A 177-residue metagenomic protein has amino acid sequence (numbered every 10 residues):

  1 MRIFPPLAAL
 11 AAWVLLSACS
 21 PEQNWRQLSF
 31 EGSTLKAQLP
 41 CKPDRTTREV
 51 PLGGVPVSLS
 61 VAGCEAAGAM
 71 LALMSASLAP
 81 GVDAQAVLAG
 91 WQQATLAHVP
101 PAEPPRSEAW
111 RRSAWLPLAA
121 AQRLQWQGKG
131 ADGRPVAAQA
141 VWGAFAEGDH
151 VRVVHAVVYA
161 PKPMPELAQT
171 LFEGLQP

Functional and structural regions predicted by a protein language model:
M1-A9: Bacterial N-terminal signal peptides that target proteins for export
L15-A18: C-terminal motif of bacterial Sec signal peptides marking the signal peptidase cleavage site
S20-E22: Bacterial signal peptide processing site
W25-Q38, Y159-K162: Short aromatic-glycine motifs in intrinsically disordered, low-complexity regions
G32-E49, Q176: Proline-anchored loop/turn motifs at beta-strand termini and strand-loop-strand connectors
K42-V61, A94-E147: Signature of long, low-cysteine stretches enriched in small and polar/charged residues
P43-R45, V87-E103, G148-P177: Surface-exposed amphipathic alpha-helical segments
D44-Q85: Secretory pathway targeting signatures of secreted, lumenal, and periplasmic proteins
